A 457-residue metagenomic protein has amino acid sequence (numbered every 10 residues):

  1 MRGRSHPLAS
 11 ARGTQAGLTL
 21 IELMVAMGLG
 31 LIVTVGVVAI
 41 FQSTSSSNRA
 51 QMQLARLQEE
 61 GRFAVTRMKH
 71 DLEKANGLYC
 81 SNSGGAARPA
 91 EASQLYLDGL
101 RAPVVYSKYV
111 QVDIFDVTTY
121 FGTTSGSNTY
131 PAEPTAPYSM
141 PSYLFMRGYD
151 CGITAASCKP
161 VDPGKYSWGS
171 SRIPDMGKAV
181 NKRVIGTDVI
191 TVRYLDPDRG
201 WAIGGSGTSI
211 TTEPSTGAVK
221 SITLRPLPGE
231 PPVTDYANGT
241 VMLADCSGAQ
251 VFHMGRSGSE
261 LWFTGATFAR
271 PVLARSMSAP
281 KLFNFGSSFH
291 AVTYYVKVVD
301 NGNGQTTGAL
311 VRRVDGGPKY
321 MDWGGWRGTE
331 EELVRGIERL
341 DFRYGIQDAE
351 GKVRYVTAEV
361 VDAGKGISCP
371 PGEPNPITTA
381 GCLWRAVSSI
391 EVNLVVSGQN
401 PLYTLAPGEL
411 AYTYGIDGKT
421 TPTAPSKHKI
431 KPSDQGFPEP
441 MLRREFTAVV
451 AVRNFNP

Functional and structural regions predicted by a protein language model:
M1-A11: N-terminal secretory signal peptides that target proteins for export/translocation
R2, A16-I21, V25-K69, E73-A75 (+2 more regions): Aliphatic-rich helix starts adjacent to a transmembrane/signal segment
Q15, A249, T447: Short coil/loop residues immediately preceding or within conserved phosphate-binding loops of NTP-utilizing enzyme
F41, N48, F63, Y294-Y295 (+2 more regions): Aromatic side chains
K69, E73-A386, E391-N393, Q399-L442 (+1 more regions): N-terminal pilin/flagellin-like segments and related low-complexity appendage regions
V392-L394, A448-V450: A structural signal for short, well-ordered beta-strand segments
